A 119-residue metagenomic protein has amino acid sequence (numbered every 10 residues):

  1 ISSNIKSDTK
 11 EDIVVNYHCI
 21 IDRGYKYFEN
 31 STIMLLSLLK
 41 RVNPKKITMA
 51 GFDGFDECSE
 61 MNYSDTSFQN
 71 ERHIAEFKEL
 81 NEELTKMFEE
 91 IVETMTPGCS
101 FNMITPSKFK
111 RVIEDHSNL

Functional and structural regions predicted by a protein language model:
I1-L119: Metal-ion/cofactor- or nucleotide/acyl-coenzyme-handling active-site neighborhoods
